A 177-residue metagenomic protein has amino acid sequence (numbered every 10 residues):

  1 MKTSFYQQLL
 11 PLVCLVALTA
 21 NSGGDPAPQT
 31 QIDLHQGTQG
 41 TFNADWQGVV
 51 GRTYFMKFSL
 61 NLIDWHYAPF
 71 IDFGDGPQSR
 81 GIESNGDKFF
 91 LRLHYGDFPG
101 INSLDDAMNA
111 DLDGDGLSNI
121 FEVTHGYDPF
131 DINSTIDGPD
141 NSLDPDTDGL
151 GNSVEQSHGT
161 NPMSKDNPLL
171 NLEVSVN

Functional and structural regions predicted by a protein language model:
K2-L10: Bacterial N-terminal signal peptides that target proteins for export
L9-T19: Bacterial N-terminal signal peptides
A20-N177: Short, composition-biased motifs enriched in small/polar/acidic residues
